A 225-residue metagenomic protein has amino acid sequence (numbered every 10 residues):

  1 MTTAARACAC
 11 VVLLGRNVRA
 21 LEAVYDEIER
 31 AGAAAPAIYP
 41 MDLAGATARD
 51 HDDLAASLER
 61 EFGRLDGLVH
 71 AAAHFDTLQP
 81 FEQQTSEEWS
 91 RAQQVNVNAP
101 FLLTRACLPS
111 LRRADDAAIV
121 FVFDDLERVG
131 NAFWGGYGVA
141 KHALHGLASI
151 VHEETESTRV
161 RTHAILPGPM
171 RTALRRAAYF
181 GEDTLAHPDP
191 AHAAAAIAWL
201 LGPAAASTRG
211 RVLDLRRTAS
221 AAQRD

Functional and structural regions predicted by a protein language model:
A9-A23: Conserved glycine-rich Rossmann-like NAD(P)H-binding loop of the short-chain dehydrogenase/reductase
A31-T47: Rossmann-fold cofactor-recognition segment
A44-D52, A56, A73-S90, F133: Conserved mid-core segment of classical short-chain dehydrogenase/reductases
D66, E82-F101, V120, L144: Catalytic Tyr-X3-Lys loop
Q93-P100, T104, A132, A140 (+1 more regions): Short alpha-helix in the Rossmann-fold core of NAD(P)-dependent oxidoreductases
V95-D115, E153: Amphipathic alpha-helical dimer-interface segment in Rossmann-like NAD(P)H-dependent oxidoreductases
R112, D116-S157, P169: Catalytic loop of short-chain dehydrogenase/reductase
S157-V160, A164-I165, T172, F180-R224: C-terminal helical subdomain
